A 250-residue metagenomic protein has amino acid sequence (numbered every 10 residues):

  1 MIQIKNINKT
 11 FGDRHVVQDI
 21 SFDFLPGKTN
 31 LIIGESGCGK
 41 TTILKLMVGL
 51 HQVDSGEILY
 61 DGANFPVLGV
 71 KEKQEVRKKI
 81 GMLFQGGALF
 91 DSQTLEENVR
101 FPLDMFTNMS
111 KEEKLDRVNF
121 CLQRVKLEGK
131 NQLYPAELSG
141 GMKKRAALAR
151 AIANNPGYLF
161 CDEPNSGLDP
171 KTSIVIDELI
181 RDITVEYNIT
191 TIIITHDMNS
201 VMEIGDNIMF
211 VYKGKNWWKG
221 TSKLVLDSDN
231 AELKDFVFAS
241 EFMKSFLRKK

Functional and structural regions predicted by a protein language model:
V48: Helix-to-loop junction immediately C-terminal to a conserved catalytic motif
G56-N64: Conserved ABC transporter NBD signature motif
Y134-L138, M142: Conserved ABC ATPase signature
A153-G157: A short, proline-enriched helix->beta-strand linker immediately N-terminal to the Walker B motif in ABC-type P-loop
L159-D162: Catalytic Walker B motif of ABC-type/P-loop ATPase nucleotide-binding domains
P170-T172: Helix N-cap at the start of a conserved alpha-helix in ABC-type nucleotide-binding domains
V201-E203: A short, surface-exposed alpha-helical micro-motif characterized by mixed small hydrophobic and charged/polar residues
